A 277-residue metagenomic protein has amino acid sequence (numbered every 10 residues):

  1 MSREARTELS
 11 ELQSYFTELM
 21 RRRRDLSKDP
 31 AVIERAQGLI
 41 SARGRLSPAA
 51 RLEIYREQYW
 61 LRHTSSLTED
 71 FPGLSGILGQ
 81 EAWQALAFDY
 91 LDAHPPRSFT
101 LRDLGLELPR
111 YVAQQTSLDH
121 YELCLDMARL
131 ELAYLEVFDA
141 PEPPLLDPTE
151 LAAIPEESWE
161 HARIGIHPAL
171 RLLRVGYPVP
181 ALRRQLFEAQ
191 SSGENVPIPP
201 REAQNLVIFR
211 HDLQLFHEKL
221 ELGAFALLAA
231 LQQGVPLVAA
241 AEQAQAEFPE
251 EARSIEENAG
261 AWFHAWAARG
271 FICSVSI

Functional and structural regions predicted by a protein language model:
M1-P155, L213, E218-I277: Long, charge-rich, low-complexity alpha-helical segments
E157-W159: Short aromatic-glycine motifs in intrinsically disordered, low-complexity regions
R163-Q233: Low-complexity, glycine/alanine/valine/leucine- and proline-rich hydrophobic stretches
